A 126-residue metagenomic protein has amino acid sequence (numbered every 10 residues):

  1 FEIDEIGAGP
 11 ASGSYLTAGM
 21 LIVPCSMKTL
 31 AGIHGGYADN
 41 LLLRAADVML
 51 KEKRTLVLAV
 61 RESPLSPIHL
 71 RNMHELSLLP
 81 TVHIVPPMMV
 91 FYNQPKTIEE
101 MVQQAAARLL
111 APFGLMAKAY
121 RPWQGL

Functional and structural regions predicted by a protein language model:
F1-L56, S63-L126: A cross-family phosphate/adenosyl-ligand binding-site feature
